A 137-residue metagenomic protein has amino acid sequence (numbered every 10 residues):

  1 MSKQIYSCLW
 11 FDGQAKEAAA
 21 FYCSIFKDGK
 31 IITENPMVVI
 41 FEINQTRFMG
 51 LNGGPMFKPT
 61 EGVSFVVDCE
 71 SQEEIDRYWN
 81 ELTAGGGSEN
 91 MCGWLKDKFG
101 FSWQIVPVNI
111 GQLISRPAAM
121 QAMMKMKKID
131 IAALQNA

Functional and structural regions predicted by a protein language model:
M1-A20, I25-I32, N109-A137: N-terminal beta-strand motif that seeds the catalytic metal site of vicinal oxygen chelate
K3, M37, E61-V63, F99: Residues that flank catalytic or metal-binding motifs in active/ligand-binding sites
Y6, P36-M37, N90-C92: Short loop/turn microsegments at loop-to-beta-strand junctions
C8, L51, V66-D68: A cross-family glycoside hydrolase active-site/sugar-binding cleft signature
A15-K16, S24-I25, F65-G111: Vicinal oxygen chelate
A19, E42-N44, F57-D68, D76: Serine endopeptidase catalytic core focused on the charge-relay Asp
G29-P59, W103-P107: Conserved short beta-strand elements that form part of the metal-binding/catalytic scaffold of enzyme active sites
E42-N44, F57-P59, S88, K96 (+1 more regions): Extracellular/periplasmic catalytic domains that process cell-envelope and extracellular macromolecules
